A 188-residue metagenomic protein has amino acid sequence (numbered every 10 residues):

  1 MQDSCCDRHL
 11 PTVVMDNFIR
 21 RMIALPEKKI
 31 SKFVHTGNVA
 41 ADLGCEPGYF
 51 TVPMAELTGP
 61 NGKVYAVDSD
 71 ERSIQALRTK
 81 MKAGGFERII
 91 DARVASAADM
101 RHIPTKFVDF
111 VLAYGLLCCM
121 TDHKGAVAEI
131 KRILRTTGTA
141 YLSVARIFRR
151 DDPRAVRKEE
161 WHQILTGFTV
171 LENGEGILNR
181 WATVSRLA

Functional and structural regions predicted by a protein language model:
D3-I23: Class I SAM-dependent methyltransferase Rossmann-like catalytic core, especially the SAM/SAH-binding loop
R20-G37: Conserved alpha-helix/loop element of class I SAM-dependent methyltransferases that forms part of the SAM/SAH-binding
H35, A98-V111: A short acidic, Gly/Pro-enriched loop at the edge of an enzyme's catalytic core that lines a small-molecule cofactor
A41, E46-P47, V52-D99: Class I SAM-dependent methyltransferase SAM/SAH-binding core
D109-D122: A short SAM/SAH-binding and catalytic strip from SAM-dependent methyltransferases
K124-T136: A short glycine-rich, Lys/Arg-flanked "PGG" loop and its adjoining helix->strand segment in the class I
T137-A145: Conserved beta-strand signature within the Rossmann-like core of class I S-adenosyl-L-methionine
G167-L171, E175-A188: Core SAM-dependent methyltransferase catalytic element
